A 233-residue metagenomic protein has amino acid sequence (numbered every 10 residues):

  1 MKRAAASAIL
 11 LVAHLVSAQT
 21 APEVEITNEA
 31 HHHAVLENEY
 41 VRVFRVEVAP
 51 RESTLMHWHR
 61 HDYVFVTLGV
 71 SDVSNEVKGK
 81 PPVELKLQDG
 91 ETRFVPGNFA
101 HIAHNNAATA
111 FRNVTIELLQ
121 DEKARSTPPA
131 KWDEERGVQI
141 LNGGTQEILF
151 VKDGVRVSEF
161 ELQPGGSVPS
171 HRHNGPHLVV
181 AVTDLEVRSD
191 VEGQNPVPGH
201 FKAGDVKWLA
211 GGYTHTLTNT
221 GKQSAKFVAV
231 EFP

Functional and structural regions predicted by a protein language model:
M1-A8: Bacterial N-terminal signal peptides that target proteins for export
I9-A18: Hydrophobic h-region of N-terminal signal peptides that target proteins for export in Gram-negative bacteria
Q19-L55, N75-V77, P81-E159, Q163-S167 (+6 more regions): A short, N-terminal "cap"/entry segment at the start of jelly-roll beta-barrel domains of the cupin/DSBH fold
H57-H61, H101-I102, H171-H173, H177 (+1 more regions): Histidine-centered active-site/metal-ligand motif
R60-K78, H173-G193: Glycine- and acidic-residue-biased ligand/ion/polar-headgroup-sensing regions
V64-T67, T92, L178-A181, V206-L209 (+1 more regions): Active-site scaffold segments
G204, Y213-H215: A hydrophobic alpha-helix/topogenic segment detector that preferentially activates on transmembrane helices
